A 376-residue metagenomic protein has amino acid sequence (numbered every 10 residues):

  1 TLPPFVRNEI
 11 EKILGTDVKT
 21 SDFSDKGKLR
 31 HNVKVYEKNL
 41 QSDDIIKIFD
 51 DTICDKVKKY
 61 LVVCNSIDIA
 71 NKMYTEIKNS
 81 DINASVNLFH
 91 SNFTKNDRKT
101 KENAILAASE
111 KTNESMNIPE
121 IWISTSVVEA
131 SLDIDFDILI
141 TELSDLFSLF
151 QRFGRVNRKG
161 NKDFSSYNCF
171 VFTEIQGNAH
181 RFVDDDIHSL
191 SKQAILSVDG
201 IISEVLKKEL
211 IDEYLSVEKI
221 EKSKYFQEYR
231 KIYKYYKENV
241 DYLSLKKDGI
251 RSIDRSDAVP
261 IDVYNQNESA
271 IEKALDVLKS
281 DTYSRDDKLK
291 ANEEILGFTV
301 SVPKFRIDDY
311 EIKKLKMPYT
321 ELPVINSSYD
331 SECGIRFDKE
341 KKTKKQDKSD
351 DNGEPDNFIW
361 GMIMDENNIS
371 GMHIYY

Functional and structural regions predicted by a protein language model:
T1-L2, S66, S124-V127: Ser/Thr-glycine-rich phosphate-binding loops at phosphate-binding pockets of nucleotides, nucleotide cofactors
P3-C54: Interdomain hinge/linker at the junction between the two RecA-like core domains of SF2 helicases
V6-R7, L132-F136: Conserved ATPase-coupling elements of RecA-like P-loop NTPase cores
V33, E120-I121, I138: Short, Asp-centered acidic motifs that coordinate Mg2+ and/or phosphate in catalytic or ligand-binding sites
I48-D51, V57, K72-E110, F136 (+1 more regions): C-terminal helicase lobe and adjacent C-terminal extensions/tails of nucleic-acid helicase motors
K58-V62, N87, N117-W122: Generic beta-sheet signal
S66, S131, R152: Residue-level signal for inorganic ion chemistry
N113-E129: Conserved two-lobed SF2 helicase motor
